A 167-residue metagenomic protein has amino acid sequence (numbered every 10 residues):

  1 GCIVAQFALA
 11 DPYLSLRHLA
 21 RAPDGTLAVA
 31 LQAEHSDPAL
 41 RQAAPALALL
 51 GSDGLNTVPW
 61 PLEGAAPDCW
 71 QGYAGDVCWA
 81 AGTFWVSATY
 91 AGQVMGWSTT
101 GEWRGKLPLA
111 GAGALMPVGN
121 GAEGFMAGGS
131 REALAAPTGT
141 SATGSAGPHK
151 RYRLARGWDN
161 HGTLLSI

Functional and structural regions predicted by a protein language model:
G1-C2, A43-G54: Beta-propeller blade signature
F7-P12, W60-W70, G105-A110: Surface loop/turn motifs at the tips and blade-to-blade linkers of beta-strand repeat domains
Y13-A20, D68-D76, A110-A122, H149-I167: Repeated scaffold domains used in trafficking and secretory/extracellular systems, primarily beta-propellers
D24-T26, A81-G82, G121-E123: Short coil/turn segments that connect the beta-strands within blades of beta-propeller domains
V29-A30, V86, M126-G128: Residue position within the beta-strands of beta-propeller blades
Q32-H35, T89, S130-R131: Short loop/turn segments immediately following the C-termini of beta-strands
D37-P45, T89-Y90: Short, solvent-exposed loop/turn segments at conserved positions within beta-propeller repeat blades
G51-G54, S98-T100, G139: Short loop/turn segments that connect beta-strands within beta-propeller blades
